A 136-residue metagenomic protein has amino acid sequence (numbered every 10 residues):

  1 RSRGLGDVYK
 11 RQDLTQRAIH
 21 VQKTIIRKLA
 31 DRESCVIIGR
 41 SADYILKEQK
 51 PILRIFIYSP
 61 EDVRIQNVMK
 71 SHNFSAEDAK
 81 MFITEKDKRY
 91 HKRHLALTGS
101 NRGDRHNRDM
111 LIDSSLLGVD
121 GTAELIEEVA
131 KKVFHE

Functional and structural regions predicted by a protein language model:
R1-Y9: Single conserved hydrophobic/aromatic residue that forms the stacking wall/gate of nucleotide- or nucleobase-binding
L5, Q49-I52, N107-R108: Short glycine-/polar-rich loops that comprise or flank the Walker A/P-loop and associated switch/sensor motifs
K10-K47: Glycine-rich phosphate-binding loop used to anchor ATP phosphates in small-molecule kinases, encompassing both
R27, A96-E136: NTP-dependent small-molecule kinase module
R40, Y44, E61-D62, F74 (+3 more regions): Long, contiguous binding/interaction regions
Y44-Q49, G103-R105: Short loop/helix-cap segments at secondary-structure boundaries that form the rim of catalytic
E48-S71, A76-K86: Conserved phosphate-donor/acceptor-positioning beta-strand/loop module used by diverse small-molecule
